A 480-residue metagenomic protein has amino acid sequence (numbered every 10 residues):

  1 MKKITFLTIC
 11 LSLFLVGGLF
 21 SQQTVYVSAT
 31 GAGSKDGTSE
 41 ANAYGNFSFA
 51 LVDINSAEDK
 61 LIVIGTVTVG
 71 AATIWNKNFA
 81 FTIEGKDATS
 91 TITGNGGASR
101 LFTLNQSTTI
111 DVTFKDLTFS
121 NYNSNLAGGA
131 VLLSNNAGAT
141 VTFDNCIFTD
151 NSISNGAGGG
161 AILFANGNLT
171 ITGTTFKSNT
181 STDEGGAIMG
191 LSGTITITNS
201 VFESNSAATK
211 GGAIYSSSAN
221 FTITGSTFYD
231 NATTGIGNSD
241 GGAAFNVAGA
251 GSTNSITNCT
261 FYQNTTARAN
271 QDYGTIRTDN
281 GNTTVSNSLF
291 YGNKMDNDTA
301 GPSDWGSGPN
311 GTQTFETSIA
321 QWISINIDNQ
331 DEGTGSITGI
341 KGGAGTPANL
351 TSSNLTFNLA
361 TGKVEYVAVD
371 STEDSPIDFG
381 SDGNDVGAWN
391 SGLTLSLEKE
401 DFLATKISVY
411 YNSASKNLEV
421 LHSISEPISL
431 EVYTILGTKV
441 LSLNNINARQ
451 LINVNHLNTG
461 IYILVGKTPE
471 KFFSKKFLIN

Functional and structural regions predicted by a protein language model:
M1-Q23, L397, L451, G466 (+1 more regions): Bacterial Sec-dependent N-terminal signal peptides
Y26, I62, S429-Y433: Beta-strand signatures of extracellular beta-sandwich domains
T30-I62, D370-D378, N412, V440: Acidic Gly/Asp/Thr-rich repetitive segments characteristic of extracellular carbohydrate-active and adhesion proteins
E58-F81, D87-S90: N-terminal extracellular ligand-recognition/capping segment immediately after the signal peptide
A71-N78, T113, L133-S134, T140-N145 (+5 more regions): Predominantly extracellular beta-rich ligand-binding scaffolds that present long acidic/polar faces for carbohydrate
F79-S124, L350: Right-handed parallel beta-helix/beta-spiral solenoid domain characteristic of secreted/periplasmic
G362-S396: Surface beta-loop-beta hairpin patches that serve as ligand-binding interfaces in beta-rich domains
E400-N480: C-terminal outer-membrane/trafficking sorting elements
